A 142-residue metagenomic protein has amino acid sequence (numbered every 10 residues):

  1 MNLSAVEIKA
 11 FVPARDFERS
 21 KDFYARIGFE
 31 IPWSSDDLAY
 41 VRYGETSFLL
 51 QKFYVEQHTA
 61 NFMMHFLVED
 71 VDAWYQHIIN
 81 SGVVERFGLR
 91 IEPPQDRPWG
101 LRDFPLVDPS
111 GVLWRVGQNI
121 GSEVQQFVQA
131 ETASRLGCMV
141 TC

Functional and structural regions predicted by a protein language model:
M1-E18, M64, Q118-C142: N-terminal beta-strand motif that seeds the catalytic metal site of vicinal oxygen chelate
L3-V6, E56-N61, P98: Short glycine-enriched loop/turn motifs at secondary-structure junctions
S4-E7, F11-F48: Core segments of cupin and vicinal oxygen chelate
R15-D16, G44-T46, F53, V68-V71 (+1 more regions): Short loop segments at secondary-structure junctions
Y24, I78-I79, F127-Q129: Short, flexible helix/strand-to-coil boundary loops that buttress conserved ligand/catalytic motifs in alpha/beta
E30-M63, L113-Q118: Conserved short beta-strand elements that form part of the metal-binding/catalytic scaffold of enzyme active sites
A39, P93, Q126: Positions that flank functional sites
M64-L113, C142: Vicinal oxygen chelate
